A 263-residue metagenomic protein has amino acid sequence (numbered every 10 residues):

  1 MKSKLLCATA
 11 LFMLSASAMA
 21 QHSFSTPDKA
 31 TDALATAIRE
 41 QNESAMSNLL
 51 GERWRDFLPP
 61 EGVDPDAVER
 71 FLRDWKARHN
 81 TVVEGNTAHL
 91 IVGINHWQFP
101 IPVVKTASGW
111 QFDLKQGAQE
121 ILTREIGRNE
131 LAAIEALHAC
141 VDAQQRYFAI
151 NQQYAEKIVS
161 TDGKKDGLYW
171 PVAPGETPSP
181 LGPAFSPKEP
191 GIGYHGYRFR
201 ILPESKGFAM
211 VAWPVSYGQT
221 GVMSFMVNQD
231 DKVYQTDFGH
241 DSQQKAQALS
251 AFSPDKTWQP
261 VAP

Functional and structural regions predicted by a protein language model:
M1-C7: Bacterial N-terminal signal peptides that target proteins for export
S15-S17: N-terminal signal peptide c-region/cleavage motif recognized by signal peptidases
M19-E40, V82, Q116-A139, R146: Short, low-complexity N-terminal intrinsically disordered segments enriched in polar/charged residues
N42-R53, A155-I158: Short, well-ordered alpha-helical segments enriched in acidic and aromatic residues
G51-F99, S186-A209: Surface-exposed, charged secondary-structure patches
H89-I91, H96-L131, E135-H138, K232-F238 (+1 more regions): Short beta-strand edge/turn micro-motifs at domain boundaries
V141-Q219: Flexible, glycine-rich surface segments
A209-V211, S216-A251, A262-P263: C-terminal soluble interaction/assembly domains
